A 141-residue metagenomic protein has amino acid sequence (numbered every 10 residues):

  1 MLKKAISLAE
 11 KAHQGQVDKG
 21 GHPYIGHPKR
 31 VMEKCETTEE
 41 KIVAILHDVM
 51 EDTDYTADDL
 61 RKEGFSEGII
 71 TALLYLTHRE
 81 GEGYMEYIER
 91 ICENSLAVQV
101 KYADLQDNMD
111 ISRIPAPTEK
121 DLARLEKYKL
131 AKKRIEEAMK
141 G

Functional and structural regions predicted by a protein language model:
M1-G141: Active-site helical microenvironments for divalent-metal-assisted chemistry
